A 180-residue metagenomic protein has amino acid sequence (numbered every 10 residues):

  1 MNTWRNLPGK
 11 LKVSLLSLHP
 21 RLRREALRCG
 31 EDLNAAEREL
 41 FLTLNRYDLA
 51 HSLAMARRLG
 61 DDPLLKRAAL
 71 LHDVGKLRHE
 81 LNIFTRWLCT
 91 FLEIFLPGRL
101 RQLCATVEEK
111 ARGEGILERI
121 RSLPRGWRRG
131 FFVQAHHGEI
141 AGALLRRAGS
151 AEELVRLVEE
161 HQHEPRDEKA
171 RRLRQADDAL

Functional and structural regions predicted by a protein language model:
M1-L40, E160-P165, D178-L180: Non-catalytic interface/linker regions that flank or bridge core catalytic/transmembrane domains
L42-L180: Divalent metal-dependent catalytic cores for phosphoryl transfer on phosphate-bearing substrates
